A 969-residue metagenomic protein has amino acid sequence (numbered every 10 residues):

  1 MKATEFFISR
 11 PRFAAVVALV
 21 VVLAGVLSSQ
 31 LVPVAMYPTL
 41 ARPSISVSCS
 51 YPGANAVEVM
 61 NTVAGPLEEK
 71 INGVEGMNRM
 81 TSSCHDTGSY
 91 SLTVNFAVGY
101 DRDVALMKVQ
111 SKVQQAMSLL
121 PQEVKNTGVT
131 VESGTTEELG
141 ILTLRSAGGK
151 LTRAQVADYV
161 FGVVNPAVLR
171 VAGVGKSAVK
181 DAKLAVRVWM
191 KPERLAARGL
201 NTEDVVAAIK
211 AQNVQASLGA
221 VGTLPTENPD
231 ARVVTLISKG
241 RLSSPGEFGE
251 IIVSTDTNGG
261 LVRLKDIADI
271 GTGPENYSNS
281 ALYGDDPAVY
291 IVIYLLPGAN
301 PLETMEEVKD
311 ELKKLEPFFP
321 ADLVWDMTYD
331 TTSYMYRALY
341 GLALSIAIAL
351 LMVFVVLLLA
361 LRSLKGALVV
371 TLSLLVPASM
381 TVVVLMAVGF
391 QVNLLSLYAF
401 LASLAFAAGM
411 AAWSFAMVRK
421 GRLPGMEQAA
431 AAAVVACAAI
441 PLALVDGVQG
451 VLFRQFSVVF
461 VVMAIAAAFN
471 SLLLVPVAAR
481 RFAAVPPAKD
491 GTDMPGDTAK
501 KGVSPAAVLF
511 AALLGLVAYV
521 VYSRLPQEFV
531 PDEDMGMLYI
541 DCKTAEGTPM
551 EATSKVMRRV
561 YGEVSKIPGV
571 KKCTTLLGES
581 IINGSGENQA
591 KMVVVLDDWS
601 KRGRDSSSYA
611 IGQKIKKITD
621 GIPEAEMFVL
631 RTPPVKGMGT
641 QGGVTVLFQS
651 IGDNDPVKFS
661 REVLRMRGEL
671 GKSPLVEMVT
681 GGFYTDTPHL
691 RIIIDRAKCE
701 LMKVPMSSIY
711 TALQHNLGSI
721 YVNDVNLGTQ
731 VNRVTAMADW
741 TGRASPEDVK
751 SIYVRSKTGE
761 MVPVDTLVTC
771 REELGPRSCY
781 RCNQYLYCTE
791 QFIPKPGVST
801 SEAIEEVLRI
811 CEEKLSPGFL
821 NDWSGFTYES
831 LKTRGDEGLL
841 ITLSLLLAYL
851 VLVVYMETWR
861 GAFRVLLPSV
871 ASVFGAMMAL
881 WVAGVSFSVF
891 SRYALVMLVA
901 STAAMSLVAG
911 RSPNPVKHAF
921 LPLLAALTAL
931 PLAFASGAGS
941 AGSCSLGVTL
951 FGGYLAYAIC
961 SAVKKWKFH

Functional and structural regions predicted by a protein language model:
M1-K108, K112-V113, N279-D598, G603 (+4 more regions): Hydrophobic regular secondary-structure detector
A15, V20-V22, V26-L27, L31 (+13 more regions): Surface-exposed amphipathic alpha-helical segments in non-transmembrane regions that serve as interaction surfaces
C49, N55-A56, R153, K191-L195 (+2 more regions): Short, polar/charged loop or turn motifs at beta-strand boundaries
Y90-F96, L184-A196, Y290-I293, T645 (+1 more regions): Short glycine/threonine-rich beta-strand-turn micro-motifs
T93-V94, G148-G149, V186-K191, A197 (+3 more regions): Short acidic/polar micro-motifs at solvent-exposed secondary-structure junctions
D230-R232, R263: Intrinsic disorder and flexible/low-complexity segments
G586-E587, R691-K698, D836: Short glycine/threonine-rich loop-to-helix capping motif typified by GTGT followed within a few residues by an Asp-Pro
